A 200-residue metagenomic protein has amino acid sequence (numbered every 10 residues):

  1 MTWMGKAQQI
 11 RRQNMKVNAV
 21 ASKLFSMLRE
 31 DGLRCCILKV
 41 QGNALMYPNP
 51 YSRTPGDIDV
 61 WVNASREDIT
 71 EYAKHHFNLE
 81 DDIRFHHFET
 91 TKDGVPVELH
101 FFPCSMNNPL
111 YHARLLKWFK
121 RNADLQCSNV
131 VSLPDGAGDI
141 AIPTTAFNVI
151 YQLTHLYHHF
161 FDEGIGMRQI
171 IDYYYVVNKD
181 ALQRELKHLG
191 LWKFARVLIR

Functional and structural regions predicted by a protein language model:
M1-G56, W61-R200: Conserved NTP-donor binding/palm subdomain of two-metal-ion nucleotidyltransferases/polymerases, i.e., the charged
